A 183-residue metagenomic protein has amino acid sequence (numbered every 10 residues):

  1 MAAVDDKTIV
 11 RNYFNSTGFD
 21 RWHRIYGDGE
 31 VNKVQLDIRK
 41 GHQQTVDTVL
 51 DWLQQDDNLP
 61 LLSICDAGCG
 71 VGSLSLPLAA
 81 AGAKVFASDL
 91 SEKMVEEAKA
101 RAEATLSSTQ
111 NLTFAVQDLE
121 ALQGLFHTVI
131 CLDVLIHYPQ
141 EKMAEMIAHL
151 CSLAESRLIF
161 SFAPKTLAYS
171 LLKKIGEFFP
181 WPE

Functional and structural regions predicted by a protein language model:
A2-D56: Conserved class I S-adenosyl-L-methionine
S63-A67, V71-V116: Class I SAM-dependent methyltransferase SAM/SAH-binding core
L119-L125: Short conserved loop adjoining the S-adenosyl-L-methionine
I130: A conserved beta-strand element that flanks and buttresses the S-adenosyl-L-methionine
D133-V134: Short catalytic micro-motifs in class I SAM-dependent methyltransferases
Y138-H149: A short, conserved alpha-helix within the catalytic core of class I
A154-P164: Conserved beta-strand signature within the Rossmann-like core of class I S-adenosyl-L-methionine
A163-E183: C-terminal alpha-helical "lid/dimerization" subdomain adjacent to the S-adenosyl-L-methionine
